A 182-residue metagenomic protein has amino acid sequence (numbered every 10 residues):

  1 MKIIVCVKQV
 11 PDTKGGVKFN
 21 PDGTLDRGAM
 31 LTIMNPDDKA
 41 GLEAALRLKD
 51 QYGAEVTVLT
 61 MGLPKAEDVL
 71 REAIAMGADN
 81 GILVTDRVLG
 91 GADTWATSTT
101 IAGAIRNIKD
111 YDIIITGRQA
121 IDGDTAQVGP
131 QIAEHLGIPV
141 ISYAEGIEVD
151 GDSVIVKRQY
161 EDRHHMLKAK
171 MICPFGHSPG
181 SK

Functional and structural regions predicted by a protein language model:
M1-K182: N-terminal glycine-rich FAD/FM-binding segment characteristic of electron-transfer flavoproteins
